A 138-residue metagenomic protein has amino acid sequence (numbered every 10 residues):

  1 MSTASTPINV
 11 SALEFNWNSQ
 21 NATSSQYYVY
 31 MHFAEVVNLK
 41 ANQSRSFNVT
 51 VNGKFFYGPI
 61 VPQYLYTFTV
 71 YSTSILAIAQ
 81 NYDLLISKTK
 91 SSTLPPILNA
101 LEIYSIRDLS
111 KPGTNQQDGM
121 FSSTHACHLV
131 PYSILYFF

Functional and structural regions predicted by a protein language model:
M1-F138: Compositionally biased, intrinsically disordered or flexible polar/acidic segments
